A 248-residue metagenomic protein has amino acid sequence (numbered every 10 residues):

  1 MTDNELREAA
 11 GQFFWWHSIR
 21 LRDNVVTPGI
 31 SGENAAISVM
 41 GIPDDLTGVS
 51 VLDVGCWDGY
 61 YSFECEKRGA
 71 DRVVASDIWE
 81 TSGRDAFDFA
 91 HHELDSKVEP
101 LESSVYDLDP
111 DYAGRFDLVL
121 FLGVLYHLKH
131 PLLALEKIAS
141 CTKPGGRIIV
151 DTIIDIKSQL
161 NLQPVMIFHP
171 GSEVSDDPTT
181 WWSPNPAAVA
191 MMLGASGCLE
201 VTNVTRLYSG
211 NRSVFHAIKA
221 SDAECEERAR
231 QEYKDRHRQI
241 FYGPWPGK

Functional and structural regions predicted by a protein language model:
T27-V49, E64: Conserved alpha-helix/loop element of class I SAM-dependent methyltransferases that forms part of the SAM/SAH-binding
V49-W57: Conserved class I S-adenosyl-L-methionine
Y60-D107: Class I SAM-dependent methyltransferase SAM/SAH-binding core
P110-V119: A short acidic, Gly/Pro-enriched loop at the edge of an enzyme's catalytic core that lines a small-molecule cofactor
L132-R147: A short glycine-rich, Lys/Arg-flanked "PGG" loop and its adjoining helix->strand segment in the class I
I149-G171: Conserved class I S-adenosyl-L-methionine
T179-G197: Short alpha-helix
S196, T202-K248: Core SAM-dependent methyltransferase catalytic element
